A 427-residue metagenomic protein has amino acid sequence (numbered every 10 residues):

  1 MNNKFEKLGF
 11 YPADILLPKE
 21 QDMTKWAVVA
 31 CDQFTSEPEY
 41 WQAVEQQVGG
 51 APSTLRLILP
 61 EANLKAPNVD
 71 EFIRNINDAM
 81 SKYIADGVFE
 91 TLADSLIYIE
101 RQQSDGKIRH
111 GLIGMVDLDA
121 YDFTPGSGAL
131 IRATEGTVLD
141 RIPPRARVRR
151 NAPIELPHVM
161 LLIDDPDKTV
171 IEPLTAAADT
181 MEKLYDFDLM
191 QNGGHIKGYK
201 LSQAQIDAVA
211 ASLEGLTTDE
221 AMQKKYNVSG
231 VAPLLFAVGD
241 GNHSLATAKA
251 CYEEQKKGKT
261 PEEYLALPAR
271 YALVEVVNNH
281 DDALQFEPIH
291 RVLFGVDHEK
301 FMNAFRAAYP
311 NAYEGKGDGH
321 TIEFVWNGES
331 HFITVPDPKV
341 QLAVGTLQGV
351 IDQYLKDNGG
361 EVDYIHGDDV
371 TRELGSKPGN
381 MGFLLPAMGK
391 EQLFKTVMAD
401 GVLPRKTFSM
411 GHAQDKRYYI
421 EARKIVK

Functional and structural regions predicted by a protein language model:
M1-N192, K200, Q223, G389-L403 (+1 more regions): N-terminal extension/subdomain marker
Y11, M222-K225, T260, L267 (+4 more regions): Long, charge-rich alpha-helical interaction segments
T175-L201, D281, F286-N311: Compact, glycine/acidic-enriched structural inserts
L189-S212, H331-P338: Glycine-rich phosphate-binding "P-loop"
G215-K259: Active-site beta-strand/loop microenvironment that shapes enzyme catalytic pockets
N242-F305: Catalytic or ion-translocation cores adjacent to nucleophile or general acid/base/metal-coordination motifs in diverse
A307-E373: C-terminal structural cap/anchor segments
A343-K427: Charged substrate- and nucleic-acid-binding regions of tRNA-handling and nucleotidyl-transfer enzymes, centered on
